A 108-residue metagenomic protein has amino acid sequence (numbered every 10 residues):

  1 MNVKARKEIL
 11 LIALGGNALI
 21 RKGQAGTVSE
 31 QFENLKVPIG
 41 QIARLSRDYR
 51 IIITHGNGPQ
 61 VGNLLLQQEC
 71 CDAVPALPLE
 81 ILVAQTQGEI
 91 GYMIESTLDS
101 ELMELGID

Functional and structural regions predicted by a protein language model:
M1-N57, N63-E69: N-terminal glycine-/serine-/threonine-rich phosphate-binding loop
C70-D108: Ligand-binding beta-strand-loop-alpha-helix segment within the catalytic cores of soluble metabolic enzymes
